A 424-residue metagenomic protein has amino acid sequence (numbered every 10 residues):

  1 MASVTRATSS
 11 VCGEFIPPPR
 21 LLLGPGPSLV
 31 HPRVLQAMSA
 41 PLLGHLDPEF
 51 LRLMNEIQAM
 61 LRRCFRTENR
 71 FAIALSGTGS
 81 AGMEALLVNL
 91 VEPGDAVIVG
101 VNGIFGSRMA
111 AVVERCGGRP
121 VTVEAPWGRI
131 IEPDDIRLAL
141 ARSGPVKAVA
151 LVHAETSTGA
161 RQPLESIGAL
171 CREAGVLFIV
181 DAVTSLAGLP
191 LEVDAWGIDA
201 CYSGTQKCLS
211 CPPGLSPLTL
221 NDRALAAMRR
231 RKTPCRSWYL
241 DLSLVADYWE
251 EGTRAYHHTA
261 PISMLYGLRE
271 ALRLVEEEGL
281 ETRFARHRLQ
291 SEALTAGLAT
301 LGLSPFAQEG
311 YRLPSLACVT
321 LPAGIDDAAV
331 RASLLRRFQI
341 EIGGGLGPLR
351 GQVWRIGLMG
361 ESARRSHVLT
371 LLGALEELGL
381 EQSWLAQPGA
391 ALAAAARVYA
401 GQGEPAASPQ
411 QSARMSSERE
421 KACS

Functional and structural regions predicted by a protein language model:
A2, P348, Q352-S424: PLP-dependent enzyme catalytic core of the Aspartate aminotransferase-like
A2-P48: N-terminal "arm"/small-domain region of PLP-dependent enzymes with the aminotransferase-like
L29-V30, Q206-A296, T300: Active-site C-terminal subdomain of aminotransferase-like
A37-A85, N89, I104, R108-E114: Conserved N-terminal alpha-helix of the aminotransferase class I/II PLP-enzyme fold
N89-V146: PLP-dependent aminotransferase-like
I131-A187, A200, C208: Active-site phosphate-binding strand-loop segment of PLP-dependent enzymes
D194-Q206: Conserved active-site segment immediately N-terminal to the catalytic lysine that forms the internal aldimine
S304-R337, C423: Conserved PLP-binding catalytic core of the aspartate aminotransferase-like
